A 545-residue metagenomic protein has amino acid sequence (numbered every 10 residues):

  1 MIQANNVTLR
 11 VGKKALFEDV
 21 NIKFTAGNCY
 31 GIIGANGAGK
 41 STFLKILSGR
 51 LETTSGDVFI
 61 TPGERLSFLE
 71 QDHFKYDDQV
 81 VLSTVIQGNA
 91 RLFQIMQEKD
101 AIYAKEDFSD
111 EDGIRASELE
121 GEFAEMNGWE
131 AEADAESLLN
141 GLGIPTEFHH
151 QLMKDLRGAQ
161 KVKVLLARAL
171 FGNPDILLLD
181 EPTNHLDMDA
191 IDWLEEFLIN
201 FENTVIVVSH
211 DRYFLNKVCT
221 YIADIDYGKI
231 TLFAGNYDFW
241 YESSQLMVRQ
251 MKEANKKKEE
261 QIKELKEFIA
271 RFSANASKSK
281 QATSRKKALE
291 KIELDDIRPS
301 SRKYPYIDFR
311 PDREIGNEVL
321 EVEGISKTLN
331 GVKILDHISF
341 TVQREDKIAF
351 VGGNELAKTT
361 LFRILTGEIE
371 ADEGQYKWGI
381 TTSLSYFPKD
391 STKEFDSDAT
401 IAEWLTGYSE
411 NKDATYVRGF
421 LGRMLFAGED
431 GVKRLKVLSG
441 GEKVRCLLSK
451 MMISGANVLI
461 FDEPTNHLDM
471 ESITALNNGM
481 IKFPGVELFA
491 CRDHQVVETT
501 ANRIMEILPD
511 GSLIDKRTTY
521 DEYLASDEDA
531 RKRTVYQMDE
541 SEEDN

Functional and structural regions predicted by a protein language model:
M1-N255, D308-N545: ABC ATP-binding cassette signature C-motif
T25-A26, S277-K280, S301-R302, R344: Short low-complexity stretches enriched in small and charged residues
S243-F268, F272-I292, D296: Intracellular alpha-helical coupling/juxtamembrane segments of multi-pass membrane proteins
D296-R302, G374: Active-site phosphate-binding and catalytic loops of NTP-dependent enzymes
